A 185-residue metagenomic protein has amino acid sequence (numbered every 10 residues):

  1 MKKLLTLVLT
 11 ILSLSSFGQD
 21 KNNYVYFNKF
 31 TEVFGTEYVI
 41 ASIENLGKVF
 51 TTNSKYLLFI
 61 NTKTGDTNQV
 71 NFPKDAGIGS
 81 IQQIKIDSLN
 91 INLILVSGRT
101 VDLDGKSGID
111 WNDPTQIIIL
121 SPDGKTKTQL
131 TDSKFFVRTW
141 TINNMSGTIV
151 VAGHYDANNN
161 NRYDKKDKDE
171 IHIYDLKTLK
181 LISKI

Functional and structural regions predicted by a protein language model:
M1-N23: Bacterial Sec-dependent N-terminal signal peptides
Q19-I185: Sequence signature of WD/YWTD-type beta-propeller architectures
